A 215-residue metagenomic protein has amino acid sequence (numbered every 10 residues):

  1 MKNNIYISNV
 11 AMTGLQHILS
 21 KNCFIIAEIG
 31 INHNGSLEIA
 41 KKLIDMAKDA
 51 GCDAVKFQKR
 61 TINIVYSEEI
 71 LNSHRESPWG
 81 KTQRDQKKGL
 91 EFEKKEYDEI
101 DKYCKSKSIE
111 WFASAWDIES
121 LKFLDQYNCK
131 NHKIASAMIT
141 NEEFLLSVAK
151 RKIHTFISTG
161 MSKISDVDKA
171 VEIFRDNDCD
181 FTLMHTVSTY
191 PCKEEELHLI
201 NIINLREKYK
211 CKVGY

Functional and structural regions predicted by a protein language model:
M1-Y215: Catalytic cores and adjacent flexible loops of soluble metabolic enzymes that perform enolate/carbanion chemistry on
